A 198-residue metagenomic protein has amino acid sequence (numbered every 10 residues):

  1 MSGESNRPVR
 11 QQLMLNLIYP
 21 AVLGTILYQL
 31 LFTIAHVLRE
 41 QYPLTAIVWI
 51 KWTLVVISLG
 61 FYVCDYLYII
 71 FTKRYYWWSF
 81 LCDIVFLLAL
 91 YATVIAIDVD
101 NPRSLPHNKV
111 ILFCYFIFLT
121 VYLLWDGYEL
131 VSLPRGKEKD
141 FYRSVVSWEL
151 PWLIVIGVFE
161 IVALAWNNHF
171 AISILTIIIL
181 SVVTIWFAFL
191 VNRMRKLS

Functional and structural regions predicted by a protein language model:
M1-Y66: N-terminal topogenic module of multi-pass integral membrane proteins
S2, G60-K73, G127-P134, A188-K196: C-terminal ends of transmembrane helices
Q12-L15, I47-V55, S79-L87, K109-F118 (+2 more regions): Alpha-helical transmembrane segments of polytopic membrane proteins
T25, A89-D100, P151-N168: Hydrophobic alpha-helical transmembrane segments in multi-pass integral membrane proteins
L30-I50, F71-Y75, I97-Y115, V162-T176: Membrane-helix interface and helix-disruption motif detector
I57-V63, F116-D126, I179-F189: Alpha-helical transmembrane segments and their membrane-interface exit regions
Y76-L150: Membrane-proximal helix-loop-helix units in multi-pass membrane proteins
W152-S198: C-terminal transmembrane-bundle signature of multipass membrane proteins, characterized by strong activation on
